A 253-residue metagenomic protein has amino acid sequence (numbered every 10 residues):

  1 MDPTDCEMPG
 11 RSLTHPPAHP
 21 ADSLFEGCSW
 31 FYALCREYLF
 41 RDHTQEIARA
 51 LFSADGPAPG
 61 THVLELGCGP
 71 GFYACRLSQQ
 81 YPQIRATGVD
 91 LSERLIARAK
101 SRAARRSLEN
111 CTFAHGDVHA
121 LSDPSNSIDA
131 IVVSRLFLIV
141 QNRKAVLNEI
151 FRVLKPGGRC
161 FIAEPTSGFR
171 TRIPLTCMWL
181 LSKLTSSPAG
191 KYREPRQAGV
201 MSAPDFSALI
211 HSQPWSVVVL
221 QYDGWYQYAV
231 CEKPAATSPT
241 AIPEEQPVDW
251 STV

Functional and structural regions predicted by a protein language model:
D2-P57, F72-R76, G224: Conserved class I S-adenosyl-L-methionine
H62, G158-R159: Short glycine-centered segments of the SAM/dcSAM-binding site in methyltransferase folds
L64, P70-A120: Class I SAM-dependent methyltransferase SAM/SAH-binding core
H119-I131: A short acidic, Gly/Pro-enriched loop at the edge of an enzyme's catalytic core that lines a small-molecule cofactor
A130-N142: A short SAM/SAH-binding and catalytic strip from SAM-dependent methyltransferases
K144-P156: A short glycine-rich, Lys/Arg-flanked "PGG" loop and its adjoining helix->strand segment in the class I
A163-Q221, Y226: C-terminal alpha-helical "lid/dimerization" subdomain adjacent to the S-adenosyl-L-methionine
Q213-V253: Core SAM-dependent methyltransferase catalytic element
